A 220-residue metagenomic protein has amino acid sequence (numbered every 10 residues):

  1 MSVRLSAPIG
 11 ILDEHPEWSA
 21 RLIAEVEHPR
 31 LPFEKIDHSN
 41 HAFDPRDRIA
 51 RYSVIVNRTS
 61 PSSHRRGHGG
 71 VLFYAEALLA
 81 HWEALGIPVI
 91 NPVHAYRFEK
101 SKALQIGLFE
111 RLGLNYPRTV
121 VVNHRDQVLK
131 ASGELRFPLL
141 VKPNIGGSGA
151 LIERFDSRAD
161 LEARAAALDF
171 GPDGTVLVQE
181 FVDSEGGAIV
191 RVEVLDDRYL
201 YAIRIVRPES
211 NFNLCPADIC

Functional and structural regions predicted by a protein language model:
V3-G10: Extreme N-terminal starter segment of soluble prokaryotic enzymes
E14-R118: Conserved N-proximal alpha/beta basic substrate-recognition cap immediately N-terminal to, or forming the N-lobe
E34, V89-I90, P117, L140 (+2 more regions): Structural detector of well-ordered beta-strand residues that form the stable sheet scaffold of enzyme domains
A42-D44, Q127-K130, D160: Short acidic active-site motifs
R51-V54, G107-E110, L135-R136, R158-D160 (+1 more regions): Short, hinge-like loop/turn segments at secondary-structure boundaries
R111-R136: Rossmann-like NAD(P)H-binding beta-loop-alpha module
A150-C220: Phosphate-binding site of ATP-dependent enzymes
